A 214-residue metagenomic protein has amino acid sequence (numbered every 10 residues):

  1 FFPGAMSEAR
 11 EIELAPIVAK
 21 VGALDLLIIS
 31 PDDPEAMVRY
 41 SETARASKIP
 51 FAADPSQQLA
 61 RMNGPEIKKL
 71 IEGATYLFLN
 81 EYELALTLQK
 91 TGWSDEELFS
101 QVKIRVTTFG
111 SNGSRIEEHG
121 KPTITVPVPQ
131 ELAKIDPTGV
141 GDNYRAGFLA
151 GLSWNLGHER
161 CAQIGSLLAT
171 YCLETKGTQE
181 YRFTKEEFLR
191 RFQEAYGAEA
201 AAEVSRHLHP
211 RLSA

Functional and structural regions predicted by a protein language model:
F1-L26, P31: Conserved phosphate-binding/catalytic loop of the ribokinase/pfkB sugar-kinase fold
A5-E8, L26, D32-A36, S56-L59 (+1 more regions): Short acidic/polar capping segments at secondary-structure boundaries
L26, T91-A214: Conserved phosphate-binding/catalytic region of the ribokinase-like
A36-V38, R145: Short glycine/serine/threonine-rich phosphate/pyrophosphate-binding segments that cradle anionic phosphate groups
V38-P50, P55-T125, A133: Conserved phosphate/ATP/ADP-binding segment of small-molecule kinases
